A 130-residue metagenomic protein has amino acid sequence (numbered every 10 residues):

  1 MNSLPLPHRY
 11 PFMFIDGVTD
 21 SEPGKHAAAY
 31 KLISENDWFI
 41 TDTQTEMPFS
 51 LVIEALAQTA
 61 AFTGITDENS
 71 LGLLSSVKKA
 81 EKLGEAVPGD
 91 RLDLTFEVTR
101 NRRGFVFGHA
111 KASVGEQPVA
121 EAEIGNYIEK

Functional and structural regions predicted by a protein language model:
M1-R9: Short aromatic-glycine motifs in intrinsically disordered, low-complexity regions
R9-M47: Catalytic strand-loop segment that frames the active site of acyl-thioester-processing enzymes
F12-F14, L92-D93, V106: Hydrophobic core residues within well-ordered beta-strands of beta-rich domains
G24, P88, E97-K130: HotDog/MaoC-like acyl-thioester-processing domains
T41-F62, L74: Compact, glycine-rich, soluble single-domain proteins
A60-T95: Hydrophobic beta-strand-centered segment that forms part of the acyl-chain substrate-binding groove
